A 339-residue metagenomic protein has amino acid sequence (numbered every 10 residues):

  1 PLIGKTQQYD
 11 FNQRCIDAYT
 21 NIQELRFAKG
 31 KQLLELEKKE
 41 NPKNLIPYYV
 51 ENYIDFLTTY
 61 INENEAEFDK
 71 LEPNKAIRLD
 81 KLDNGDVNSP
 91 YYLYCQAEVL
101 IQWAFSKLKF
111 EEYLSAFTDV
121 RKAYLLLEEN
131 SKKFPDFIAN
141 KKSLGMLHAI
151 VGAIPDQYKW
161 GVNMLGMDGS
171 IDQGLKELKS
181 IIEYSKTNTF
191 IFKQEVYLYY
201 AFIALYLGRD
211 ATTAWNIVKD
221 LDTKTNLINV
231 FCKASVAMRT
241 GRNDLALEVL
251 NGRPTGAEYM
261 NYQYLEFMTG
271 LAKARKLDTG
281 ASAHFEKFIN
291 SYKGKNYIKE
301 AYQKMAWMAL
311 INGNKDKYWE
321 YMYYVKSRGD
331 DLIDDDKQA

Functional and structural regions predicted by a protein language model:
L2, G30-L33, I181, R209-K219 (+3 more regions): Repeat-mediated protein-protein interaction surfaces in helical alpha-solenoids
T6-R14, S89, F137-I138, P155-D156 (+6 more regions): Generic helix N-cap/helix-start motif at coil->alpha-helix transitions
Q7-Q8, E35-P42, D83-V87, S131-K133 (+6 more regions): Solenoid-like repeat scaffolds
Y9-R14, N21-L33, Y48-D220: Short coil/linker segments at helix-helix boundaries
R121-L126, L245-L247, K276: Polytopic transmembrane helical bundles with strong interfacial aromatic enrichment
A153, L205-D210, R239-D244, R275-G280 (+1 more regions): Alpha-helix capping and inter-helical loop/turn segments
K186-F267, A272: Beta-propeller domains
D278-M322: Repeat-solenoid scaffold signature
